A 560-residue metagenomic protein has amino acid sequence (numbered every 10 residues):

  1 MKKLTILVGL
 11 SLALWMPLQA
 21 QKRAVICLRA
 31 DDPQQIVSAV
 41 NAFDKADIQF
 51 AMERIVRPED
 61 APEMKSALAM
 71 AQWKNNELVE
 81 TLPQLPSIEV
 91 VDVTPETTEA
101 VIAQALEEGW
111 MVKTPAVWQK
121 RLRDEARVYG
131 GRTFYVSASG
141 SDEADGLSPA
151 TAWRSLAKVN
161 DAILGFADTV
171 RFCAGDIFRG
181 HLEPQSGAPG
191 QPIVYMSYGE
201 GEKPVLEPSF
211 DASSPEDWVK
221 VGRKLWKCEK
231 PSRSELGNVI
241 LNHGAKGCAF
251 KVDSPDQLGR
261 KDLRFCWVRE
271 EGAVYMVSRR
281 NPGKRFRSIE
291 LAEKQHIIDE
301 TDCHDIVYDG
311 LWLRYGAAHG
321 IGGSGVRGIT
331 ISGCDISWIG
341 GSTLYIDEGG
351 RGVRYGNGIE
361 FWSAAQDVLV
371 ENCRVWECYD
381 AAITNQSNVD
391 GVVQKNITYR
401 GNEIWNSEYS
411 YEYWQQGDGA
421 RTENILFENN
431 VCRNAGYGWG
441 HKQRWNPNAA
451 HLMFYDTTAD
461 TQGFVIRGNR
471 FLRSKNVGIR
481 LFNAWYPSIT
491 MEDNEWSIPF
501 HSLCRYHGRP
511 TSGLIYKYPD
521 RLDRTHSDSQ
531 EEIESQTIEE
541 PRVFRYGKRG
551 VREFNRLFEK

Functional and structural regions predicted by a protein language model:
M1-L4: Positively charged n-region of N-terminal signal peptides that target proteins for export
L7-W15: Bacterial N-terminal signal peptides
A20-F134: Mature N-terminal, pre-catalytic/accessory segment of carbohydrate-active enzymes
P33, R57-P58, F178-R179, D390-G391 (+2 more regions): Acidic-and-aromatic substrate-binding clefts and catalytic sites of carbohydrate-active enzymes
V93-G325, S337-R354, F361, L522-K560: Extracellular polysaccharide-degrading/modifying enzymes targeting complex plant/algal/animal polysaccharides
S213, D217-K227, D262, L291-I297 (+7 more regions): Extracellular beta-strand/beta-solenoid scaffold signature
H304-Y315, R327-G349, Y355-G358, A365-N385 (+5 more regions): Right-handed parallel beta-helix
